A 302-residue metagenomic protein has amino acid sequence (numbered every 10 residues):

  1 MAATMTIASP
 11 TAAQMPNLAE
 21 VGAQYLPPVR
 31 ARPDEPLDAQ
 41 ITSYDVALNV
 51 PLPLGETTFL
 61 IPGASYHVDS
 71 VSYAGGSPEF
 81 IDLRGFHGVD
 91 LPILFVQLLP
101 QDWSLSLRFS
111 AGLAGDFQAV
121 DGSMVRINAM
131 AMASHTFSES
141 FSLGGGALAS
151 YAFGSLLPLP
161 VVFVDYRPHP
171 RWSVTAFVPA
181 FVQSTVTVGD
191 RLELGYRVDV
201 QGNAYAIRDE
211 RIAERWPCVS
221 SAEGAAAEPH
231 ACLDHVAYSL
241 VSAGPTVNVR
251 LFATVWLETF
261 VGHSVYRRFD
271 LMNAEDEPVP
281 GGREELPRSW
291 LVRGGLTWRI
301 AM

Functional and structural regions predicted by a protein language model:
I7, T11-G76, F177, L194 (+2 more regions): Short glycine/proline- and aromatic-enriched beta-strand/turn motifs that initiate or cap beta-hairpins
A13-A19, E56-P62, Q101-L107, F137-L143 (+4 more regions): Outer-envelope beta-barrel architecture signal
A23-V29, A64-S72, A111-F117, A147-F153 (+5 more regions): Transmembrane beta-strands of outer-membrane beta-barrel pores
E35-T42, F80-H87, V120-V125, A152-L156 (+3 more regions): Replace "Gram-negative outer membrane beta-barrel proteins" with "bacterial and organellar outer membrane beta-barrel
T42-L48, H87-I93, F109-L113, V125-A131 (+4 more regions): Hydrophobic, lipid-facing positions within transmembrane beta-strands of outer-membrane proteins
V50-L52, F95-Q97, H135, Y166 (+6 more regions): Residue-level signature of outer-membrane beta-barrel architecture
E79-D82, V174, R191-G281: Outer membrane beta-barrel transmembrane domains
V161-D165, V247-V255, V261, E285-M302: Outer-membrane beta-barrel "beta-signal"
